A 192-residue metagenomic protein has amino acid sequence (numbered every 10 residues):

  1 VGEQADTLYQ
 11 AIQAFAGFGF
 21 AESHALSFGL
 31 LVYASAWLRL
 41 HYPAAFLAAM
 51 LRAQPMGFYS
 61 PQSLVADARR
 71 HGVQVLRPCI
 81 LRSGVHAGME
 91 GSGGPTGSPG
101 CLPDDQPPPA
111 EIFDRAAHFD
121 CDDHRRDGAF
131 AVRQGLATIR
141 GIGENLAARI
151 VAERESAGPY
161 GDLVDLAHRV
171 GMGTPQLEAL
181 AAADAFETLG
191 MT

Functional and structural regions predicted by a protein language model:
V1-T192: Noncatalytic, beta-rich nucleic-acid-contacting surfaces in large DNA/RNA-processing enzymes
